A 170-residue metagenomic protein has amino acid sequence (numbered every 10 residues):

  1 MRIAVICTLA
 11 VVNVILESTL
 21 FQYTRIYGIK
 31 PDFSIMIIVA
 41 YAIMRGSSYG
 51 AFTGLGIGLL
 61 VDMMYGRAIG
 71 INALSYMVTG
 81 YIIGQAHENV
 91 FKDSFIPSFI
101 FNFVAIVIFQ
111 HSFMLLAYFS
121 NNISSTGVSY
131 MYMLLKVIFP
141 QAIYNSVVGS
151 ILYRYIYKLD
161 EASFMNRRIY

Functional and structural regions predicted by a protein language model:
M1-Y170: Terminal, non-globular segments
